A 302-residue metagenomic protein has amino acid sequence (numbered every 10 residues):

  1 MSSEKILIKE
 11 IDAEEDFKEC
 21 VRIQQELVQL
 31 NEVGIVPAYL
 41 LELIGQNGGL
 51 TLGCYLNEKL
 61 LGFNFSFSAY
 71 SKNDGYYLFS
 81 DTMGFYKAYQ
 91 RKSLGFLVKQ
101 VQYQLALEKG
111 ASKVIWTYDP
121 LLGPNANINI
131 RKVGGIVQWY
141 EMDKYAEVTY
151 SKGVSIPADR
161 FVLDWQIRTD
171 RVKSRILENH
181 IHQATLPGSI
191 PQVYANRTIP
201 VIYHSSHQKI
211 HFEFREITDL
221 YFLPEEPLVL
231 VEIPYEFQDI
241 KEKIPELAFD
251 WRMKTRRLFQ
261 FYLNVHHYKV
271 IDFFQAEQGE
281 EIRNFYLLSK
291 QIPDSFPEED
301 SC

Functional and structural regions predicted by a protein language model:
M1, Q138, K144-C302: Intrinsically disordered, low-complexity, positively biased terminal segments
S3-K87, D119, E141, F273-Q278: A conserved beta-strand-loop-helix scaffold within acyl/acetyltransferase catalytic domains
L41, Y103, Y118-D119, V148-K152: Catalytic micro-motifs at enzyme active sites that drive phosphoryl/nucleotidyl and oxygen chemistry
G49, K113, R160-V162: Extracellular structured ligand-interaction cores
Q90-A106, N125, L247, W251-K254: Conserved acetyl-CoA-binding loop-helix of GNAT-fold acetyltransferases
A106-D119: Conserved GNAT acetyl-CoA-binding A-motif
L107, R131, L263-N264: Non-catalytic positions within long, well-ordered alpha-helices that form the structural scaffold/packing of enzyme
P120-W139, T149-Y150: Conserved active-site alpha-helix within GNAT-family acetyltransferase domains
